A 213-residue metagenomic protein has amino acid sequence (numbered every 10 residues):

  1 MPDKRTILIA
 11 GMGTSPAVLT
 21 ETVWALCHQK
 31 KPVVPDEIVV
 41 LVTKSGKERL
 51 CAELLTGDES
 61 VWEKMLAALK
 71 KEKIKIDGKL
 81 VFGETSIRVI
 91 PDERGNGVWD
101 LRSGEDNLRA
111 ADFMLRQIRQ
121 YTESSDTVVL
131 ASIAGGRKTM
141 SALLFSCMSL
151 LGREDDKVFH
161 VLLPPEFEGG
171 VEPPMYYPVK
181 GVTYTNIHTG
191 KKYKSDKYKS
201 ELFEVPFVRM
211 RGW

Functional and structural regions predicted by a protein language model:
M1-V129, A142-W213: Long, low-complexity, Lys/Arg-enriched
I133: Conserved SAM-binding loop
